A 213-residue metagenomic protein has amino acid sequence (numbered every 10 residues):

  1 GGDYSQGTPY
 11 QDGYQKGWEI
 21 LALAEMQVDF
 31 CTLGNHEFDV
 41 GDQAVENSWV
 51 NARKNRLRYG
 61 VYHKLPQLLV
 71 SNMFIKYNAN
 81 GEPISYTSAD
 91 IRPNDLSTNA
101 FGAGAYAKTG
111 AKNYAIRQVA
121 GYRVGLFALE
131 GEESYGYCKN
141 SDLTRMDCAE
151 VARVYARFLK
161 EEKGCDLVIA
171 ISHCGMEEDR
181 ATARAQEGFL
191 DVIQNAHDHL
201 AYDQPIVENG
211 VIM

Functional and structural regions predicted by a protein language model:
G1-M213: Acidic, metal/ion-coordinating pockets
